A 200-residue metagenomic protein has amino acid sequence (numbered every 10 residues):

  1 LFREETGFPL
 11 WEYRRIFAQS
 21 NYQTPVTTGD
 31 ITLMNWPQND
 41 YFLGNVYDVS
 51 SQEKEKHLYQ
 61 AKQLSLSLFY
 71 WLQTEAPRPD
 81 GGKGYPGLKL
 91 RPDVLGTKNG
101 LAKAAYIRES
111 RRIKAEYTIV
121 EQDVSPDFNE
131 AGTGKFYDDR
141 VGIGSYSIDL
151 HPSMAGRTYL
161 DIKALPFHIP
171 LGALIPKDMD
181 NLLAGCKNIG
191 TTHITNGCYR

Functional and structural regions predicted by a protein language model:
L1-C198: Flavin (FAD/FMN)-binding glycine-rich loop and adjacent Rossmann-like elements that form
